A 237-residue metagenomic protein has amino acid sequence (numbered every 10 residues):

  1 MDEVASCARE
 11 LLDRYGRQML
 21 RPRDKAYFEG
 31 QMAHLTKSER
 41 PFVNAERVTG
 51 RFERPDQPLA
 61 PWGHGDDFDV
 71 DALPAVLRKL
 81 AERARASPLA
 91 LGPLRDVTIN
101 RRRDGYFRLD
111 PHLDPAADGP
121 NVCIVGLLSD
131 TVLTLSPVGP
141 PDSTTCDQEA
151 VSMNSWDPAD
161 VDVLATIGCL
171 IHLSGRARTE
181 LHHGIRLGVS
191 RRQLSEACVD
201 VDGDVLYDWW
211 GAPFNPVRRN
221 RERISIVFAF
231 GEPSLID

Functional and structural regions predicted by a protein language model:
M1-D237: Non-heme Fe(II) oxygenase metal-center motifs and adjacent flexible, charged/small-residue loops
